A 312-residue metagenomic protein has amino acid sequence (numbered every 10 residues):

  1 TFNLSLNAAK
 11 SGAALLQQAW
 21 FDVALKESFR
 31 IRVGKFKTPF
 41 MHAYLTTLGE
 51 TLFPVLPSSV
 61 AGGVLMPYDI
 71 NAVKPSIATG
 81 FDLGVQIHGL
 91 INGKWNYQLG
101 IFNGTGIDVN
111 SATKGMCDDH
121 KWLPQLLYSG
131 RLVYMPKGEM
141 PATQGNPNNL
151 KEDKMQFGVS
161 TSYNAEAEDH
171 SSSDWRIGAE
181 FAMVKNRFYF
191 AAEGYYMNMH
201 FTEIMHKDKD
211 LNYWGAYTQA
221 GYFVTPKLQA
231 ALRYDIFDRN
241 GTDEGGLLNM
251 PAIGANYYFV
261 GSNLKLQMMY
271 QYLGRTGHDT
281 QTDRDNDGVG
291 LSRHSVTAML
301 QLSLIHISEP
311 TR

Functional and structural regions predicted by a protein language model:
T1-F2, E27-F29, G93-W95, L126-Y128 (+7 more regions): Outer-envelope beta-barrel architecture signal
T1-I107, P124-E139, N149-K151, Y217-F237 (+2 more regions): Outer membrane beta-barrel
L6-K10, K35-P39, I101-T105, P136 (+7 more regions): Transmembrane beta-strands of outer-membrane beta-barrel pores
A9-A13, P75-T79, K114-Q125, E168-W175 (+4 more regions): Replace "Gram-negative outer membrane beta-barrel proteins" with "bacterial and organellar outer membrane beta-barrel
W20-D22, Q86-H88, R131-V133, G178-A182 (+4 more regions): Outer-membrane beta-barrel architecture
R131-N240, N249: Detector for outer-membrane/organellar transmembrane beta-barrel domains, recognizing the amphipathic beta-strand
F259-M299: Predominantly the C-terminal beta-signal and adjacent terminal strand-loop region of outer-membrane beta-barrel
S303-R312: Residue-level detector of conserved catalytic or cofactor/ligand-binding positions in enzyme active sites
